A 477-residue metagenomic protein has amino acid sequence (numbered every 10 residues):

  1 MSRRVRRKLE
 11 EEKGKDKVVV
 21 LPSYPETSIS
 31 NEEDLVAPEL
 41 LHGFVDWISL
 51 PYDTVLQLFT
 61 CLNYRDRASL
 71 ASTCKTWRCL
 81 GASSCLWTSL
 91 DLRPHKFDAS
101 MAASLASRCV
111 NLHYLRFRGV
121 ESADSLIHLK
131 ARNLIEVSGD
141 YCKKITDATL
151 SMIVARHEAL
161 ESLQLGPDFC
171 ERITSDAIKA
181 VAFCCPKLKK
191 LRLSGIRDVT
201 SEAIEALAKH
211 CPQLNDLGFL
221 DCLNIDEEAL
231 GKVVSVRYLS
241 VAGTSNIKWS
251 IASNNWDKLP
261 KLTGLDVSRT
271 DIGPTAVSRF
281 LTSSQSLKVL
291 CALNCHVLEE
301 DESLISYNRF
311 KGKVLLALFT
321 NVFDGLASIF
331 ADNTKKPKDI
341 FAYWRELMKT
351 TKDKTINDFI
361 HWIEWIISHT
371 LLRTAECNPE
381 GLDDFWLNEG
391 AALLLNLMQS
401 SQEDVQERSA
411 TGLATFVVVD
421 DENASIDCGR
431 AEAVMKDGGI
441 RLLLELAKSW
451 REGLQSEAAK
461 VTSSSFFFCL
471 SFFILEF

Functional and structural regions predicted by a protein language model:
M1-S49, E376: CRL adaptor-proximal regions
D34-T73: N-terminal Skp1-binding subsegment of the F-box domain
D46-S49, A68, S89-L90, S107 (+17 more regions): Short, hydrophobic/charged alpha-helical patches characteristic of ARM/HEAT alpha-solenoid repeats and analogous
A68-S84, V234: Short helix-loop-helix/strand-helix junction enriched in hydrophobic and basic residues
L90, H113-F117, I135-D140, L163-G166 (+5 more regions): Conserved hydrophobic beta-strand positions in leucine-rich repeat
K96-S100, G119-I127, K143-A148, F169-D176 (+11 more regions): Short, solvent-exposed loop/turn at the beta-strand->alpha-helix junction within individual leucine-rich repeat
A106-S107, I127-R132, L150-H157, D176-C184 (+5 more regions): A structural signal for leucine-rich repeat
P260-T263, P274-V277, E299-E302, D324-S328 (+4 more regions): Alpha-helical solenoid repeats of the armadillo/HEAT superfamily in eukaryotic scaffolding/adaptor proteins
